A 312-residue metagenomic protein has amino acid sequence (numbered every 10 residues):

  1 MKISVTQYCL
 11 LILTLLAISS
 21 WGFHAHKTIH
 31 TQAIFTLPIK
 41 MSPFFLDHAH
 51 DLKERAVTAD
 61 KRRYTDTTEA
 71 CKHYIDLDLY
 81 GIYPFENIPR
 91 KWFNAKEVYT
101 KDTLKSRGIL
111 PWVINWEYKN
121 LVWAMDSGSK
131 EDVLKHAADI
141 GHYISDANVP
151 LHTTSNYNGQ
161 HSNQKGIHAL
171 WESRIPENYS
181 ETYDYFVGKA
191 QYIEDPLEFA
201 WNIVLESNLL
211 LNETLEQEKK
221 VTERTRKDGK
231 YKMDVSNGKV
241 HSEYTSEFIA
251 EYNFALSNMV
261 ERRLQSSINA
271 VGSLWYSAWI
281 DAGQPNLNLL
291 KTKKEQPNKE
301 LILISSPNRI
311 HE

Functional and structural regions predicted by a protein language model:
M1-C9: Bacterial N-terminal signal peptides that target proteins for export
K2, A17-I18: Intrinsically disordered, low-complexity segments
Y8-A17: Bacterial N-terminal signal peptides
L11, H30, N148: Alpha-helical and His/Cys-centered functional microenvironments
S19-K135, D139, S155-Q265, N269-E312: N-terminal, motif-rich segments that launch catalysis or mediate targeting to/interaction with membranes, typified by
I144-G159: Catalytic Zn2+-binding segment of zinc metalloproteases
